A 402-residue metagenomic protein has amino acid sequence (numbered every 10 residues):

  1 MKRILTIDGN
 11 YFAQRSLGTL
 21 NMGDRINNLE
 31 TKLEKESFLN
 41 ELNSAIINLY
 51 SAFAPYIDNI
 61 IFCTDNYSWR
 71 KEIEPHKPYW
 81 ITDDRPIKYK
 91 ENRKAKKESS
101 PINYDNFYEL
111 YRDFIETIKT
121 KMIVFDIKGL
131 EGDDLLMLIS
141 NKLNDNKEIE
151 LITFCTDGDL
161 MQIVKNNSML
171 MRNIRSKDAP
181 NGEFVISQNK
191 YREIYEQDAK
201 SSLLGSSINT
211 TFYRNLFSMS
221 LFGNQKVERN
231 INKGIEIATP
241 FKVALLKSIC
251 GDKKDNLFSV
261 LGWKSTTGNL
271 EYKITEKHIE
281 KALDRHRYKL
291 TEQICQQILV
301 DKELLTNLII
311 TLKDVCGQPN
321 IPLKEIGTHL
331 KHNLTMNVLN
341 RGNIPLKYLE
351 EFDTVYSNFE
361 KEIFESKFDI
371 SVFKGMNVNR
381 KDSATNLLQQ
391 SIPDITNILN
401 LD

Functional and structural regions predicted by a protein language model:
K2-E150, L160, V164-I186, V338-L339 (+1 more regions): Noncatalytic, basic helical substrate-engagement surface that gates or grips nucleic-acid strands
N48-N66, D83-I102, T120-V124, K165 (+1 more regions): Non-catalytic nucleic-acid-binding/docking modules located in mid-to-C-terminal regions of nucleic-acid enzymes
T153: Conserved SAM-binding loop
